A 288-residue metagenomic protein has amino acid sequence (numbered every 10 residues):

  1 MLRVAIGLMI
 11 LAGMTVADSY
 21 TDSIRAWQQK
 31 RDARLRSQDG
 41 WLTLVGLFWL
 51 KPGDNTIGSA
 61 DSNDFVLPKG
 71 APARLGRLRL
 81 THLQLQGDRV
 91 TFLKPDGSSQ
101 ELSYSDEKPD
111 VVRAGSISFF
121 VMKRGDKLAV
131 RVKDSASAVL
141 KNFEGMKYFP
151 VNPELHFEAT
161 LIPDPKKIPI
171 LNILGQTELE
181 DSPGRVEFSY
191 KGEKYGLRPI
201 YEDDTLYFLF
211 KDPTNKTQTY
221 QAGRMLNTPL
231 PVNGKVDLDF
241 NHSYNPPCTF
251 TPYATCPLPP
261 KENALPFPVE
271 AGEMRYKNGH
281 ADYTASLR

Functional and structural regions predicted by a protein language model:
M1-G7: Sec-dependent signal peptide recognition, specifically the positively charged N-region followed immediately by
M9-A17: Hydrophobic h-region of N-terminal signal peptides that target proteins for export in Gram-negative bacteria
D18-F48: N-terminal pre-domain segments of enzymes
L44, W49-V112: Forkhead-associated
D96-S105, K194-H242: An exposed acidic His-Trp-rich patch
G115-E178: Surface-exposed beta-loop interaction hotspot
M146, N215-Q218, K235-D237, N241-R288: Extended, aromatic/histidine-rich regions of cofactor-dependent oxidoreductases associated with respiratory
T160-N215, Y220: Flexible, glycine-rich surface segments
